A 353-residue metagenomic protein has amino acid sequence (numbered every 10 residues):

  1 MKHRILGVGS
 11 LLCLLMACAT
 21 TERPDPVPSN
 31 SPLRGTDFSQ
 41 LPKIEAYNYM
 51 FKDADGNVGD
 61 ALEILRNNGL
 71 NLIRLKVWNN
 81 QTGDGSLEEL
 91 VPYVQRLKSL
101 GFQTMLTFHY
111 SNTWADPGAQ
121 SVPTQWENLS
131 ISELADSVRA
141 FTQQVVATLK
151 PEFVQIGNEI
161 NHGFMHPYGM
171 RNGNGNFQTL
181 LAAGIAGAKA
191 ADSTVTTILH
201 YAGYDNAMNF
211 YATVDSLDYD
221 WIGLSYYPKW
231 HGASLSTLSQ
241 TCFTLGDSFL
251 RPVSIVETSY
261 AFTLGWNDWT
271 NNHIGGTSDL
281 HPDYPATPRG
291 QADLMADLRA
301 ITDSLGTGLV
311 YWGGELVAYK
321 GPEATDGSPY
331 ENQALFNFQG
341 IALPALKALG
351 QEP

Functional and structural regions predicted by a protein language model:
L15-A17: C-terminal motif of bacterial Sec signal peptides marking the signal peptidase cleavage site
A19-E22: Bacterial signal peptide processing site
P26-I64: Boundary/entry segment of secreted carbohydrate-active catalytic domains
R34-F38, I73-L75, T104-F108, V154-I156 (+4 more regions): Hydrophobic faces of well-ordered beta-strands that scaffold small-molecule active sites in alpha/beta enzyme cores
A46-M50, G265-A296, I301, L305-P353: Aromatic-rich peripheral "rim/lid" segments of glycoside hydrolase catalytic domains that contact and position glycan
N57-A115, N172-V195, C242: Aromatic-lined substrate-binding rim segments of carbohydrate-active enzymes
A61, T196, T213-D279, A296 (+1 more regions): Glycoside hydrolase catalytic-domain groove-lining segments
S86-V91, D116-Y219, H231-Q240, R289 (+3 more regions): Active-site cleft segment of glycoside hydrolase catalytic domains centered on the general acid/base Glu
